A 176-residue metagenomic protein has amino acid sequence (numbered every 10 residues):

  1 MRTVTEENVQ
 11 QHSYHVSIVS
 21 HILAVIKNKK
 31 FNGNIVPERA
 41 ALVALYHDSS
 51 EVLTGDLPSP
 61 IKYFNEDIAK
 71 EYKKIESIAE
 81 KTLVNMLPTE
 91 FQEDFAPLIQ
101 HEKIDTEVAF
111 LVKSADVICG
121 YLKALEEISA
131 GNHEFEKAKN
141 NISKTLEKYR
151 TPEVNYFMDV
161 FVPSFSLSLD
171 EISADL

Functional and structural regions predicted by a protein language model:
M1-L176: Alpha-helical, largely C-terminal catalytic domains that coordinate divalent metal ions via clustered Asp/Glu/His
